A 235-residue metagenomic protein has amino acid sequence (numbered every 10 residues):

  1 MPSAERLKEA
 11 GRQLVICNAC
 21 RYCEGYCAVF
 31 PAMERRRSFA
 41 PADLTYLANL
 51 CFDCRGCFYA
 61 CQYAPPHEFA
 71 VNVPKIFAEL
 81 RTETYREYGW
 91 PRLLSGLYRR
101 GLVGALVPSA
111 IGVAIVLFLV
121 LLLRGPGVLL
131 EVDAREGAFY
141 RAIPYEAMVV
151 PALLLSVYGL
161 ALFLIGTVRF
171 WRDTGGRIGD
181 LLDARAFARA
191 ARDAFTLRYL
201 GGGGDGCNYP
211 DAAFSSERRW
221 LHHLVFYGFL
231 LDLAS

Functional and structural regions predicted by a protein language model:
M1-A4: Recognition helices and adjacent regulatory flanks at domain boundaries
L7-I16: Local sequence-structure signature of Cys/Sec-based thiol-disulfide redox active-site neighborhoods
L14, R35-H223, G228-S235: Iron-sulfur-cluster electron-transfer modules
V15-R36: N-terminal cofactor/phosphate-binding cores enriched in small/glycine residues, especially glycine-rich loops such as
